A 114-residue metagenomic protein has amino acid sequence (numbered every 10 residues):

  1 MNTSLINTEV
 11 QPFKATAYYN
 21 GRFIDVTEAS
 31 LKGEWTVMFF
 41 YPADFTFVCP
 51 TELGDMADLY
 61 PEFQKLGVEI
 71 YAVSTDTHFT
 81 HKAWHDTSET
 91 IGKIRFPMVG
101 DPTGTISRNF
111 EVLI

Functional and structural regions predicted by a protein language model:
M1-I114: Chalcogenol-based redox active-site neighborhoods
